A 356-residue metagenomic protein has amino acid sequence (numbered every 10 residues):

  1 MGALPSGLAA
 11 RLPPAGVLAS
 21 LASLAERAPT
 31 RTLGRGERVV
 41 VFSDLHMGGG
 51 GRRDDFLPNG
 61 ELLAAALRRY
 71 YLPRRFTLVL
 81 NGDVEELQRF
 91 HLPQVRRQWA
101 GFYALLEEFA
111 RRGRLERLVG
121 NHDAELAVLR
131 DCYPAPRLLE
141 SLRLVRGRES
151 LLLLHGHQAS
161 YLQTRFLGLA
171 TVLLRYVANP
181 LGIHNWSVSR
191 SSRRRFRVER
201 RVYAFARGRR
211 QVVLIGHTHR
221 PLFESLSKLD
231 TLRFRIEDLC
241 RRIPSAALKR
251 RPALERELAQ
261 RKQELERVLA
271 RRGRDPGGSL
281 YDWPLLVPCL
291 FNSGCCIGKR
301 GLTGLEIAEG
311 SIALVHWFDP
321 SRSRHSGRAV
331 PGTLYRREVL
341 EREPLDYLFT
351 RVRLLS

Functional and structural regions predicted by a protein language model:
M1-S356: Extended recognition/assembly regions associated with phosphoester-bond processing machinery
